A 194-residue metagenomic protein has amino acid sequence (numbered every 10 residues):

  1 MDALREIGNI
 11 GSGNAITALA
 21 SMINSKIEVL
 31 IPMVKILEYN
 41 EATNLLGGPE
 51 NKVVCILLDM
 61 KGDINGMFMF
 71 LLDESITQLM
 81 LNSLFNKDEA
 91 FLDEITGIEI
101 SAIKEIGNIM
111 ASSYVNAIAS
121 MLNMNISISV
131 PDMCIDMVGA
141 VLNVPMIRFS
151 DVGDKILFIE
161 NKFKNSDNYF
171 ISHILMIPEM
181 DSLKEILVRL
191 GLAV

Functional and structural regions predicted by a protein language model:
M1-I16, A20-V194: Composition-driven recognition of glycine/serine/threonine/acidic- and proline-rich low-complexity segments and repeats
